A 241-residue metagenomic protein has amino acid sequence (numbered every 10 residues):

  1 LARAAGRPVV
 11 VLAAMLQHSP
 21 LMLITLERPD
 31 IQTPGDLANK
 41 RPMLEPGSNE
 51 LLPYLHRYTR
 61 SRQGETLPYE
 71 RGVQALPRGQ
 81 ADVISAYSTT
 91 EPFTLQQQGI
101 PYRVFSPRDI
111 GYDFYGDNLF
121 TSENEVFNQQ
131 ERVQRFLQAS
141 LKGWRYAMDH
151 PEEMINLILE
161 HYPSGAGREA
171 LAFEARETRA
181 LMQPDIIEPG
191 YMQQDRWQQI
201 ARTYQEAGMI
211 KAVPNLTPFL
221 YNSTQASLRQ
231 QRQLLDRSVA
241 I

Functional and structural regions predicted by a protein language model:
L1-Y69, V73-R78, D82-A86, F105: Short, glycine-/small- and polar/acidic-enriched structural segments that line small-molecule recognition paths
R3, L52-H56, Q96, L159 (+1 more regions): Class I S-adenosyl-L-methionine
R7, R60-S61, I100, S164 (+1 more regions): Helix N-cap/coil-helix junction residues
S19-L21, L52, F93, Y112 (+1 more regions): Generic structural signal for helix capping and beta-alpha/helix-loop junctions
T33-P34, E123, L216: Structural motif detector for alpha-helix initiation sites
R71-S164: Pocket-lining segment of extracytoplasmic ligand-binding domains
F127-M209: Secondary-structure end/capping motifs
Q198-I241: Conserved C-terminal helix/tail region of periplasmic/extracytoplasmic solute-binding proteins
